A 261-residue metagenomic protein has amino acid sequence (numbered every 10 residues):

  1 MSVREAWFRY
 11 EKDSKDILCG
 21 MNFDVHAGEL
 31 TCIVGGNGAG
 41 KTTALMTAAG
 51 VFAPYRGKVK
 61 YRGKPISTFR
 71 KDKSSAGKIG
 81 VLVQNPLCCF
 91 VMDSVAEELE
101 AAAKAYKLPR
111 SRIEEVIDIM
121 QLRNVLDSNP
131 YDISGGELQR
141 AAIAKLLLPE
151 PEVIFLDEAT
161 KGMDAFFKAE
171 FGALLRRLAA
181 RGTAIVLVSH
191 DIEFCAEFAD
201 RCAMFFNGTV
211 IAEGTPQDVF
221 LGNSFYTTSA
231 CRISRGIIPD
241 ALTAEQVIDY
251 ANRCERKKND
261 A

Functional and structural regions predicted by a protein language model:
M1, W7, Y226-A261: ABC ATPase nucleotide-binding domains
V34-G36: The feature captures the beta-strand-to-loop junction immediately N-terminal to the Walker
A49: Helix-to-loop junction immediately C-terminal to a conserved catalytic motif
G57-S67, S75: Conserved ABC transporter NBD signature motif
L108-V125: Conserved ABC ATPase "signature" region
N129-I133, E137: Conserved ABC ATPase signature
T209-R232: Conserved beta-strand-loop-alpha-helix hinge in the C-terminal portion of ABC ATPase nucleotide-binding domains
